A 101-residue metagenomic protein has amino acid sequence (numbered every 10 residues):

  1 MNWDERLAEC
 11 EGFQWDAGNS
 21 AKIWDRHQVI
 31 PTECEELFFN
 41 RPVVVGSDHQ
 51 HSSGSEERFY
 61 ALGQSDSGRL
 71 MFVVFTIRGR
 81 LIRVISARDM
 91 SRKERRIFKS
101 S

Functional and structural regions predicted by a protein language model:
M1-S101: Ribonuclease/tRNase effector modules and their secretory precursors
